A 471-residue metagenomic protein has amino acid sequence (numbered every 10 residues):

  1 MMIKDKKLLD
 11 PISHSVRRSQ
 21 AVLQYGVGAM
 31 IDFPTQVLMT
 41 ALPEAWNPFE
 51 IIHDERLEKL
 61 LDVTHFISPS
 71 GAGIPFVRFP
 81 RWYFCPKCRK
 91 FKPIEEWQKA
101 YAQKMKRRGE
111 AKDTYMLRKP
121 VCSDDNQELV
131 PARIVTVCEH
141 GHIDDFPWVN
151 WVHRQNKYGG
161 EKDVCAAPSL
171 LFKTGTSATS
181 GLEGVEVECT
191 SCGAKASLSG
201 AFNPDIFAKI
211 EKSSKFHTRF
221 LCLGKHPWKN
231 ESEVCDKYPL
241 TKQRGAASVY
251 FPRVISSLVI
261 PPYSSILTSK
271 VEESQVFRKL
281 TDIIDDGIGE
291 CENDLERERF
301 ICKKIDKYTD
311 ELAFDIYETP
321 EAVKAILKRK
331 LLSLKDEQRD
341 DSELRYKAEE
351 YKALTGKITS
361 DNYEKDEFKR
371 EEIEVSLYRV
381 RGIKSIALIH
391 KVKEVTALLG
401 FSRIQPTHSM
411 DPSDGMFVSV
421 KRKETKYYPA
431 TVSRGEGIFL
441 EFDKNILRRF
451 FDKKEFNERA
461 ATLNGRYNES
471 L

Functional and structural regions predicted by a protein language model:
M1-V152, A166, K225, K229-L471: Extended, well-ordered protein cores
R108-P120, N126-V130, T136, D144-R219: Catalytic or ion-translocation cores adjacent to nucleophile or general acid/base/metal-coordination motifs in diverse
